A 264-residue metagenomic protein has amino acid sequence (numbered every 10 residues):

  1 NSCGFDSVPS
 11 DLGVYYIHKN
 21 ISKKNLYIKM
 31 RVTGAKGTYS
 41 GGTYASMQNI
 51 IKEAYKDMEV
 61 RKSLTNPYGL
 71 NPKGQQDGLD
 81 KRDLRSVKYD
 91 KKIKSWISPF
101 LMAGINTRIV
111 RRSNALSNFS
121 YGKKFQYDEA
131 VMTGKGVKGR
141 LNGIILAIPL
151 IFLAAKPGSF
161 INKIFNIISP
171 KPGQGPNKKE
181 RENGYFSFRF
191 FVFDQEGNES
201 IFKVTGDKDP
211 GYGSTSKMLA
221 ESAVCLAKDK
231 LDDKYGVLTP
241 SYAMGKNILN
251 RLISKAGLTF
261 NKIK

Functional and structural regions predicted by a protein language model:
N1-G4, I28: Rossmann-fold dehydrogenase core element
S2, D11-L12: N-terminal glycine-rich phosphate/pyrophosphate-binding loop and immediately adjacent elements
V8, Y15-K264: C-terminal catalytic/substrate-binding lobe primarily of soluble NAD(P)-dependent oxidoreductases
